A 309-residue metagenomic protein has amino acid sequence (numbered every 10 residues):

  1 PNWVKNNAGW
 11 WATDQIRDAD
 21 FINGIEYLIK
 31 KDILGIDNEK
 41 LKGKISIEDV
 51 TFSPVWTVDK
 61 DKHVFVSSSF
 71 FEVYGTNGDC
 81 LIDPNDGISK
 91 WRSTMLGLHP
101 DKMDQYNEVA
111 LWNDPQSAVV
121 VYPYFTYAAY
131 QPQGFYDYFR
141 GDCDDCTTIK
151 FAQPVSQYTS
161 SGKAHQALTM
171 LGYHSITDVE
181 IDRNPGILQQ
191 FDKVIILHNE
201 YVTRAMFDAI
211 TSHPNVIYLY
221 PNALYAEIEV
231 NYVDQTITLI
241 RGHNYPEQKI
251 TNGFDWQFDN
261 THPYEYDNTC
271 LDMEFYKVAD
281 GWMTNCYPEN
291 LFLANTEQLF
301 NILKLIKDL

Functional and structural regions predicted by a protein language model:
P1-T51: Acidic, Ser/Pro/Thr-rich low-complexity regulatory regions and the short amphipathic helical interaction modules they
W3-N6, D20-Y27, T159-M170, A205 (+1 more regions): Extracytoplasmic/secreted proteins, especially bacterial periplasmic and envelope-associated proteins
W10-T13, I149-V155, I195-I196: Second-shell loop/turn segments in exported
I22-G24, Q133-F135, F207-T211: "Short basic amphipathic alpha-helical interaction patches in structured regions
G35, E200-Y287: A glycine-rich, often tryptophan-bearing local segment used as a flexible ligand/cofactor-contacting loop or short
G43-G186, G253-L309: Aromatic-Pro/Gly-enriched surface loop or interdomain linker that acts as a lid/target-recognition segment
P154-V230: Helical hinge/lid and interdomain linker segments adjacent to catalytic or ligand-binding clefts that mediate domain
